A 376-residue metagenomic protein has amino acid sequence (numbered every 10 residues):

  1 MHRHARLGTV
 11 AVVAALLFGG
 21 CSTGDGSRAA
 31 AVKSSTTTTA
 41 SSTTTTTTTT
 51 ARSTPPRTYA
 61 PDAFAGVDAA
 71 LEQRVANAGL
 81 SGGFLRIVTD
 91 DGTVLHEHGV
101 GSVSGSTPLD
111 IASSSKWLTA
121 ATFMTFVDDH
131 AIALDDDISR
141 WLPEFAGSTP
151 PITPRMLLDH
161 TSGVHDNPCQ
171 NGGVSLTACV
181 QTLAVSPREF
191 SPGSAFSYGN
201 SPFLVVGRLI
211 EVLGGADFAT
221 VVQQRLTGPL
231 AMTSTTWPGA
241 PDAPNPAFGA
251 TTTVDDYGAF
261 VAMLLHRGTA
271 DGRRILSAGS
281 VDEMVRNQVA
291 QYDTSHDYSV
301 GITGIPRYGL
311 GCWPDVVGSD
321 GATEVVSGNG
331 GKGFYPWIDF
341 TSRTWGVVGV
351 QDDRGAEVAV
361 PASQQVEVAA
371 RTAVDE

Functional and structural regions predicted by a protein language model:
S22-G24: Bacterial signal peptide processing site
V32-T54: Extracellular mucin-like PTS domains
R52-D90, A369: Beta-lactamase-like hydrolase cores
L71-E72, L85, D91, L109-D135 (+3 more regions): Active-site SXXK
E72-S104, G172, A231, G311 (+2 more regions): A short, well-structured edge-of-sheet supersecondary motif
G105, D110-S114, F126-H165, V185 (+2 more regions): Active-site helix/loop module of the DD-peptidase/beta-lactamase fold, centered on the serine-lysine SxxK catalytic
L157-H160, P202-L209, F248-A270, S280-V281 (+2 more regions): Active-site-proximal alpha-helical segments within enzyme catalytic domains
S234-F248, V254, V285-W345: Active-site Gly/Thr loop motif
